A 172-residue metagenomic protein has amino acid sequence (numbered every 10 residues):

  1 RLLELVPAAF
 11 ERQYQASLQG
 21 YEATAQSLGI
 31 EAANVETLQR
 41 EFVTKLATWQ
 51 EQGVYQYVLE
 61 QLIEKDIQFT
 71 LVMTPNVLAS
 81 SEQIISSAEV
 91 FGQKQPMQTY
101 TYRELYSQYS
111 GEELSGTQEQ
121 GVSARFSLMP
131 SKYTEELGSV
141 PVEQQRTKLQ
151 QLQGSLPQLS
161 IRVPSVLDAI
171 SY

Functional and structural regions predicted by a protein language model:
R1-S160: Short acidic-hydrophobic catalytic motif
S131, V166-L167: Active-site-proximal beta-strand/loop segments in catalytic clefts of secreted hydrolases
L159, L167-Y172: An exposed tryptophan-centered "aromatic clamp" motif
V163: Short aromatic/basic micro-patch
